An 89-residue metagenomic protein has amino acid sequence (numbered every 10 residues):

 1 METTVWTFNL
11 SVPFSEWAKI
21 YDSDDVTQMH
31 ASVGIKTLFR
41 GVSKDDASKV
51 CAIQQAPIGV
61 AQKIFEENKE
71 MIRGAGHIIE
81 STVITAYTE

Functional and structural regions predicted by a protein language model:
M1-G74, I78-E89: Short S/T/G/P-rich N-terminal loop/turn motif that feeds into the first structured element of a domain
